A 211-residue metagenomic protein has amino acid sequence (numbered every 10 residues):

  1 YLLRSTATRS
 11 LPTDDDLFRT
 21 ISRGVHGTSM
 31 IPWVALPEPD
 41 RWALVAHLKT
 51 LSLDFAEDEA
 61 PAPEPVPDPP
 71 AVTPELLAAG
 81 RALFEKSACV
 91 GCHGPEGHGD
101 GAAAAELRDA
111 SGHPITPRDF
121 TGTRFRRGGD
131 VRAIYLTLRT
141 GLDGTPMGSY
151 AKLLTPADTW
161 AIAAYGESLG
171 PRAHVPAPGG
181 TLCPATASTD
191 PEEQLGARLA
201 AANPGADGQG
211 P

Functional and structural regions predicted by a protein language model:
Y1-D14, P32-L36, R81, G94-V131: Gly/Gly-Pro-rich "capping" loops immediately C-terminal to redox-active cysteine motifs in periplasmic/lumenal
Y1-P12, D16, T20-V45, R118-D119 (+1 more regions): Axial heme c-ligation environment in periplasmic c-type cytochrome domains
I21, P70-A71, R108-S111, L138: Short helix-capping and inter-helix turn/linker motifs at the boundaries of alpha-helical repeat units
G27, I31, A35-A43, H47-P61 (+4 more regions): Short sequence/structural segments immediately N-terminal
G27, S52-D58, R81-S111, T140-S149 (+2 more regions): Periplasmic/extracellular electron-transfer cofactor-ligation site, primarily the c-type cytochrome heme-c attachment
F55-E85, P171-P211: Electrostatic cytochrome c docking/interface patches
C89, S111, I115-T123, V131-R132 (+2 more regions): A broadly structural signal marking compact, well-ordered functional cores that mediate small-ligand/cofactor/substrate
